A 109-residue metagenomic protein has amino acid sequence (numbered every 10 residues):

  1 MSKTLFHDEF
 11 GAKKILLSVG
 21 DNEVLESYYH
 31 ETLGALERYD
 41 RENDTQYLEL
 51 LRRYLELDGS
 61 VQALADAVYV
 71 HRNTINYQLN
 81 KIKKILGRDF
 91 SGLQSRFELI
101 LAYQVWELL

Functional and structural regions predicted by a protein language model:
M1-L109: Cytosolic nucleotide-utilizing catalytic cores of signal-transduction proteins
